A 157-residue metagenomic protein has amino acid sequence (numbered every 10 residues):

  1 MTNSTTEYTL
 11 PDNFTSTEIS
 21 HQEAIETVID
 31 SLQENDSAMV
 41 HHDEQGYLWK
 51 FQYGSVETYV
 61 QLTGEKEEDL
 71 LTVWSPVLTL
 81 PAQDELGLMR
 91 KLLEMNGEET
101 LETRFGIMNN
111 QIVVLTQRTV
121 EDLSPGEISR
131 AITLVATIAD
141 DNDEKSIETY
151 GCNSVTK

Functional and structural regions predicted by a protein language model:
M1-E57: Charge-rich, low-complexity N-terminal segments
M39-H41, L62-G64, T103-F105: Short, exposed beta-strand/loop patches in secreted or surface proteins that constitute
E44-V77: Hydrophobic-cavity lipid-handling domains and compact docking modules
E67-D69, P81-A82, D122-S124: A short local loop/turn or secondary-structure capping micro-motif enriched for an aromatic residue
T72-Q111, L115: Short, internal acidic amphipathic alpha-helical interface segments that mediate docking to partner proteins
G106-L134: A short, solvent-exposed beta-edge/loop patch
T137-D140: Long, contiguous binding/interaction regions
S146-K157: Short, highly charged C-terminal tails/helix-capping segments
